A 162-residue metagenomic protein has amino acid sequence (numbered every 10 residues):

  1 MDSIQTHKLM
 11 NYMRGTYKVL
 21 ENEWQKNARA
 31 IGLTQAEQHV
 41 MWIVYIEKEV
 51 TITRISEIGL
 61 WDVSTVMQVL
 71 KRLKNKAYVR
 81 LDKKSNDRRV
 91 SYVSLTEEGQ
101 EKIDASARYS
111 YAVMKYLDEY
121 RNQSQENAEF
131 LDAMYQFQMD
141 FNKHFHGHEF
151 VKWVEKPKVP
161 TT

Functional and structural regions predicted by a protein language model:
M1, Q123-T162: C-terminal regulatory/oligomerization modules of transcriptional regulators
M1-I31: N-terminal leader segment of winged-helix/HTH proteins
V19, E23-K26, Y109, Y116 (+2 more regions): Solvent-exposed, charged/polar functional surfaces in cytosolic regulatory/catalytic domains
E23-T65: N-terminal helix-turn-helix DNA-binding core of bacterial DNA-binding proteins
K48-S91: Canonical helix-turn-helix DNA-binding module
K74-L131: Charged, amphipathic alpha-helical coiled-coil/dimerization segments
